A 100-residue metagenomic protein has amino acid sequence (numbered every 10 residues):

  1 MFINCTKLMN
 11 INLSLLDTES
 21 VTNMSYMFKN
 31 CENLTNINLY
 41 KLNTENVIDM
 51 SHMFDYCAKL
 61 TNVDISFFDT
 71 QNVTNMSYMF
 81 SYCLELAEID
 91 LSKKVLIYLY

Functional and structural regions predicted by a protein language model:
M1-Y100: Negatively charged
